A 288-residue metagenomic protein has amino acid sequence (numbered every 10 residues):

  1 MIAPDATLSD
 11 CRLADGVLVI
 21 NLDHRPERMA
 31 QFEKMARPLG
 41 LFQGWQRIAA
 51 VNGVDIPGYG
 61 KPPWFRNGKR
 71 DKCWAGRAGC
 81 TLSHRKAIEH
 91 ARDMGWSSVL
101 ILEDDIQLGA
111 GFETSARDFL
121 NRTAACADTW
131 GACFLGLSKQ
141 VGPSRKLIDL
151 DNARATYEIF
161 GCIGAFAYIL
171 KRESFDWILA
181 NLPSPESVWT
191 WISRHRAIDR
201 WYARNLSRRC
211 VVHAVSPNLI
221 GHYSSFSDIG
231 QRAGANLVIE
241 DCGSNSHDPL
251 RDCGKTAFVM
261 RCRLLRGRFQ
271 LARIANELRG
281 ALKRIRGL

Functional and structural regions predicted by a protein language model:
M1-L102, I106-L288: An acidic/histidine-cluster motif and surrounding catalytic segment that typifies divalent-metal-assisted enzyme active
